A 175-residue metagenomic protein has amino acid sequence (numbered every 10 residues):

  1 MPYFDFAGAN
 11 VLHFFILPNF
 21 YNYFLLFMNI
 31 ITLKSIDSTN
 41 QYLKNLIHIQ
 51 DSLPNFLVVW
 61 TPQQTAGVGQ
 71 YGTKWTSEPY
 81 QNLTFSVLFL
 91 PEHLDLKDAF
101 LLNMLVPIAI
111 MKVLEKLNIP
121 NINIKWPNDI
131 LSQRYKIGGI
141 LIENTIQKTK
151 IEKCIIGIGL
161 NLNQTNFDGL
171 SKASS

Functional and structural regions predicted by a protein language model:
P2-G8, L12-H13, F20-K116: N-terminal lobe of the biotin/lipoate ligase/transferase fold
F15-P18, K150: Generic short N-terminal amphipathic or hydrophobic helices
S35, P62, T76-Y80, V87-S175: Catalytic beta-strand/loop module used to bind and position nucleotide/cofactor moieties in cofactor-attachment
